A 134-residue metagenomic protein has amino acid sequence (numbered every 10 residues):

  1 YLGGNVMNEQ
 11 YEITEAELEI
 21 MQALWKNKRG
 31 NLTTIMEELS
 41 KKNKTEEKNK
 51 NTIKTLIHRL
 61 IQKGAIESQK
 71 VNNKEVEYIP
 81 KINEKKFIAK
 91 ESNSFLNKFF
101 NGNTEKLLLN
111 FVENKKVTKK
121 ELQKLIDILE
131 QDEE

Functional and structural regions predicted by a protein language model:
Y1-V6: Short, Lys/Arg-enriched N-terminal segments with co-localized hydrophobic residues within the first ~10-30 amino acids
I13, A23-N31: Short capping segments at the starts of secondary-structure elements
T14, V71-K90: Short, cationic-aromatic polyanion-contact patches
L18-Q22, T34: Pre-recognition alpha-helix immediately N-terminal to the DNA-recognition helix within helix-turn-helix or winged-helix
G30-L39: Short acidic, hydrophobic short linear motifs in intrinsically disordered regions
K54-H58: Short, hydrophobic-biased segments on the C-terminal half of alpha helices that form "recognition helices"
G64: Glycine-centered, phosphate/nucleic-acid-interacting loop/turn motifs that mediate DNA/RNA or nucleotide
K90-D132: Amphipathic alpha-helical dimerization/coiled-coil segments that flank or bridge DNA-binding/regulatory modules
